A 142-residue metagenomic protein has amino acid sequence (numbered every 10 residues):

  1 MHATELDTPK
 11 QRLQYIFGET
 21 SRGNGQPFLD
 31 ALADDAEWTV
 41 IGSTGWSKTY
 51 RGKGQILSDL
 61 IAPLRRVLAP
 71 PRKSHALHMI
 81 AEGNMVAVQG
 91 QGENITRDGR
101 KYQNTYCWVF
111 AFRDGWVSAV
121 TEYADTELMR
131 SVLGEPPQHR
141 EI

Functional and structural regions predicted by a protein language model:
M1-D30, D34, P136-I142: Short, low-complexity N-terminal intrinsically disordered segments enriched in polar/charged residues
M1-E5, I61-I142: A beta-strand edge to alpha-helix "cap/lid" segment located at domain peripheries
H2, L6, G45-K53, G99: Alpha-helix initiation/capping motif
L13, P27-L32, A36, G52 (+4 more regions): Hydrophobic pocket/interface hotspot
Y15-G18, W46, A119: Short, flexible active-site loop motifs that bind/organize anionic cofactors or intermediates
A33-A81: A solvent-exposed, acidic/Ser-Thr-rich amphipathic alpha-helical stretch
